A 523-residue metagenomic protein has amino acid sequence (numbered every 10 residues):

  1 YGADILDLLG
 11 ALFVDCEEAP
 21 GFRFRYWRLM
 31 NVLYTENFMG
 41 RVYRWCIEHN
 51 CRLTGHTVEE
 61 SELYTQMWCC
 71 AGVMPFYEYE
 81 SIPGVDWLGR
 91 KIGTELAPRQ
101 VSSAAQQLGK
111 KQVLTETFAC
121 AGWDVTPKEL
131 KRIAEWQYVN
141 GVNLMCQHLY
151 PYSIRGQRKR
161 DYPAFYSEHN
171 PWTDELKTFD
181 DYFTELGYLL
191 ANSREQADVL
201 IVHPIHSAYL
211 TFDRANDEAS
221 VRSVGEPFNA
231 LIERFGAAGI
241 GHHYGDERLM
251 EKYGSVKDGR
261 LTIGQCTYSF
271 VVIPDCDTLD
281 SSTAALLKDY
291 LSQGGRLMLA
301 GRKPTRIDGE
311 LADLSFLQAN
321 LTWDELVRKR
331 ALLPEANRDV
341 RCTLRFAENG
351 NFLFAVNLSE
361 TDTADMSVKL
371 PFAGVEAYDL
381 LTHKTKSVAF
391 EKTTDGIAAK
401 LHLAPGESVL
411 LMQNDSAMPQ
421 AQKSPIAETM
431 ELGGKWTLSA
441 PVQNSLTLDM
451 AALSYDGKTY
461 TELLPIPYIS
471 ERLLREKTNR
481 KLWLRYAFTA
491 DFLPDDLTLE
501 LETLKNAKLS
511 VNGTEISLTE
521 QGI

Functional and structural regions predicted by a protein language model:
Y1-W483, A487-D496, L504, Q521: Carbohydrate-binding surfaces of carbohydrate-active enzymes
E502-I523: Beta-strand-rich ligand-recognition modules
